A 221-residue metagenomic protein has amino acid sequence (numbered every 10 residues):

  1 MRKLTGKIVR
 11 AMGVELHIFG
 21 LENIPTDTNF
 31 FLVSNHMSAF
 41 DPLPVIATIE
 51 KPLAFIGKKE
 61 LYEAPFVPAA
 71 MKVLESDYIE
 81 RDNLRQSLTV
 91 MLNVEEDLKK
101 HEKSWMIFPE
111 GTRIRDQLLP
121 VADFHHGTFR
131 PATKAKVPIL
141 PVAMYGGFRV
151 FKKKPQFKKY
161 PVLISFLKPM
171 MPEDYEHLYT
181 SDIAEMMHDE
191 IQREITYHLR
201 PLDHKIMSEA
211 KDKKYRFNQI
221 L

Functional and structural regions predicted by a protein language model:
M1-I8, M12, V67-A70, V94 (+1 more regions): Hydrophobic alpha-helical segments of integral membrane proteins, encompassing both true transmembrane helices
M1-V33: Membrane-anchoring hydrophobic helices of lipid-metabolizing enzymes
T5, S76-D82, G111-I114: Short, basic, glycine/proline-bearing loop/turn elements
A11-M12, T26-L84: Catalytic core of membrane glycerolipid acyltransferases/transacylases, capturing the structured, soluble-facing
I18, D77-E80, P172: Short acidic-hydrophobic, aromatic-tinged amphipathic segments that line or gate anion-handling sites
I18, L32, F55, I164-F166: Generic preference for hydrophobic
L88-L221: Non-catalytic C-terminal accessory region of glycerolipid acyltransferases and related lyso-lipid remodeling enzymes
